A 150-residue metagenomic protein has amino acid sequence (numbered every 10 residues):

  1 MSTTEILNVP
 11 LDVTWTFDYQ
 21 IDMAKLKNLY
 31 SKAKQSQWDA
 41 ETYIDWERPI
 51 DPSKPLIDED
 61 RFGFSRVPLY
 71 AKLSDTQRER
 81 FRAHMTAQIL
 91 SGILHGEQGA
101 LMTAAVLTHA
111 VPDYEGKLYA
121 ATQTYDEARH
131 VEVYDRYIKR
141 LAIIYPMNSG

Functional and structural regions predicted by a protein language model:
M1-A105, H109-K117, R140, I144-M147: Terminal targeting/low-complexity segments that flank the catalytic cores of oxidoreductases
I93-L101, Q123-I138: Alpha-helical transition-metal enzyme core signature, strongest for iron centers
